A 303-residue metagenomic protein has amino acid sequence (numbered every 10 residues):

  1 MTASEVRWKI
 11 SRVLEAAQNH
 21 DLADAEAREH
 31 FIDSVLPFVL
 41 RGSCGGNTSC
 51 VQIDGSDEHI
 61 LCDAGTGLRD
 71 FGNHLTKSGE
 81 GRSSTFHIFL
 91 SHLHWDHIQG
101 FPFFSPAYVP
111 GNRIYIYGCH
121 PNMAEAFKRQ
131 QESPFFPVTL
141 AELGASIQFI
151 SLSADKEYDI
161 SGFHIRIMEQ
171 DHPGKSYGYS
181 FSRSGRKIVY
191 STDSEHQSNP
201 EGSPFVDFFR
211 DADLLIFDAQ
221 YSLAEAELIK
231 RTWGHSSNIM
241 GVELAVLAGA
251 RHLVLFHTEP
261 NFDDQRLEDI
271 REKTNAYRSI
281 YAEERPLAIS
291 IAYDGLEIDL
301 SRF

Functional and structural regions predicted by a protein language model:
M1-V189, P200, F205-V206, D264-R302: Binuclear metal-dependent hydrolase catalytic cores
H30-D33, C50, E195, Q220 (+1 more regions): Generic signal for short, ordered secondary-structure residues within or immediately flanking folded domains
V39, Q197-Y293: Cap/insert and terminal regions of metallo-dependent hydrolase folds
C62, S91, T192, F217-A219 (+1 more regions): Active-site flanking residues adjacent to catalytic metal/cofactor-binding acidic residues
Q170, S182-S184, D193-E195, Q220-Y221 (+1 more regions): Histidine- and/or cysteine-centered catalytic micro-motif in compact active-site loops
I188-S191, E227: Short, basic, glycine/proline-bearing loop/turn elements
